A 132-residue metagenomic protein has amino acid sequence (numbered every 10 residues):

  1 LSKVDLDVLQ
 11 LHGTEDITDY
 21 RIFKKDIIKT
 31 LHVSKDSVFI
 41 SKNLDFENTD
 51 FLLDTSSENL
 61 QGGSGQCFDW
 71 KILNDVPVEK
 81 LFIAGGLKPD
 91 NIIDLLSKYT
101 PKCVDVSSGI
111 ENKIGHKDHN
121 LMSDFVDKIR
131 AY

Functional and structural regions predicted by a protein language model:
L1-V8: Active-site beta->alpha loop and helix N-cap motifs at the rims of alpha/beta catalytic domains
K3, T14-S108, N112-Y132: Short loop-to-alpha-helix "cap/lid" segments that border enzyme active sites across diverse enzyme classes
